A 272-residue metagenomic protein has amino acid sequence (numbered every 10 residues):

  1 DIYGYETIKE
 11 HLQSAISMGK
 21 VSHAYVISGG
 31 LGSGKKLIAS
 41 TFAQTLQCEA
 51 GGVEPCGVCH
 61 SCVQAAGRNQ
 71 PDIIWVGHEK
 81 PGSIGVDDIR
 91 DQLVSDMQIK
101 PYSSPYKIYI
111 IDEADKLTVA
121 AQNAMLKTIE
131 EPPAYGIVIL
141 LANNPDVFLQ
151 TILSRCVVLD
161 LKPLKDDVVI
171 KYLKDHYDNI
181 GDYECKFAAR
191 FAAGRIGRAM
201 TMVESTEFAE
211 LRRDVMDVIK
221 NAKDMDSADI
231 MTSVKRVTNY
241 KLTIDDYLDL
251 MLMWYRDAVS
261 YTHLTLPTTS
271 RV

Functional and structural regions predicted by a protein language model:
D1-A120, K127: Clamp-loader machinery-focused feature within the broader ASCE/P-loop NTPase space
D1-T45, V53, Q64, A134-Y135 (+4 more regions): Charged, glycine-rich active-site and insertion segments that engage polyanionic ligands
W75, L140, V158-D160: Structural signal for conserved beta-strand scaffold positions within catalytic alpha/beta enzyme cores
P105-I108, A134-I139: Loop/turn-to-beta-strand initiation segments
E113, L141-P145: A short beta-strand-to-loop transition that corresponds to the Sensor-1 phosphate-sensing loop of AAA+ P-loop ATPases
K116, E131, V147: Residues immediately C-terminal
N123-I137: Conserved catalytic/switch belt of AAA+ P-loop NTPases
